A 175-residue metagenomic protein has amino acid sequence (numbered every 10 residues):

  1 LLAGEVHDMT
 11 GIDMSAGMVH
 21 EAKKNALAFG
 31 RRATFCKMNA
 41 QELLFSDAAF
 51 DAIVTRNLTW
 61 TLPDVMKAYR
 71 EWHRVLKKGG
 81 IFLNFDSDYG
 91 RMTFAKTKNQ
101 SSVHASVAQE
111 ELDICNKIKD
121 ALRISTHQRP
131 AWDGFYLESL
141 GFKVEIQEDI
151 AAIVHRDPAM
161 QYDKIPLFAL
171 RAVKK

Functional and structural regions predicted by a protein language model:
L1-E42: Class I SAM-dependent methyltransferase SAM/SAH-binding core
M9, F82-L83: A short hydrophobic/small-residue beta-strand
Q41-I53: A short acidic, Gly/Pro-enriched loop at the edge of an enzyme's catalytic core that lines a small-molecule cofactor
A52-V65: A short SAM/SAH-binding and catalytic strip from SAM-dependent methyltransferases
M66-I81: A short glycine-rich, Lys/Arg-flanked "PGG" loop and its adjoining helix->strand segment in the class I
F85-A159: C-terminal alpha-helical "lid/dimerization" subdomain adjacent to the S-adenosyl-L-methionine
L140-F142, R156-K175: Core SAM-dependent methyltransferase catalytic element
